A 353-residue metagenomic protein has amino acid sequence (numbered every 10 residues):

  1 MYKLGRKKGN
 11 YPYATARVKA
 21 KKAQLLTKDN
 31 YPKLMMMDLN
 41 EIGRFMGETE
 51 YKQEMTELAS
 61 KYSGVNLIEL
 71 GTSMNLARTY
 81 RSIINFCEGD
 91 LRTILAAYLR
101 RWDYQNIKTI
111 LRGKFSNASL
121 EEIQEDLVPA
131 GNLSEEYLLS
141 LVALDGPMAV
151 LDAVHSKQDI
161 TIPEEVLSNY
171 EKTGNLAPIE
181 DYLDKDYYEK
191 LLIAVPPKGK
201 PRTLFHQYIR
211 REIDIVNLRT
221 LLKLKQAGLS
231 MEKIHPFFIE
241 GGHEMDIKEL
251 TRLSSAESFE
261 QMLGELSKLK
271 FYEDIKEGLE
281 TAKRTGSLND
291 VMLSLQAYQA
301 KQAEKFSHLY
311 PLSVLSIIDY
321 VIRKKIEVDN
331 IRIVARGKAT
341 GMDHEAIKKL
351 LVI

Functional and structural regions predicted by a protein language model:
M1-I353: N-terminal domain-start signal
